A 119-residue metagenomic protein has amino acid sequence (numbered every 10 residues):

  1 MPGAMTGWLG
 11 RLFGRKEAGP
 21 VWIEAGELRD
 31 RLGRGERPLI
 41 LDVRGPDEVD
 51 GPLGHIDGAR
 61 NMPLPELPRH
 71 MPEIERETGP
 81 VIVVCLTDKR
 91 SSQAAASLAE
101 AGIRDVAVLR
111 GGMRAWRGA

Functional and structural regions predicted by a protein language model:
P2-P38, P46-V81, K89-A119: Rhodanese-like catalytic fold shared by cysteine-dependent sulfurtransferases and DSP/PTP-type phosphatases
L41: Conserved beta/loop motifs at nucleotide-recognition and modification sites
C85: Short cysteine clusters
